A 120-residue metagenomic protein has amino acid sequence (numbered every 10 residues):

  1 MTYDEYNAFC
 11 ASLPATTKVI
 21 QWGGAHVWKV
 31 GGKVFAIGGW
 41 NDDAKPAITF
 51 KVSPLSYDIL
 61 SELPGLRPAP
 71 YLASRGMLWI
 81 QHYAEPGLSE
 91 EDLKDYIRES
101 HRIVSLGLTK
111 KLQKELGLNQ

Functional and structural regions predicted by a protein language model:
M1-Q120: Charge-dense, helix-prone N-terminal extensions
